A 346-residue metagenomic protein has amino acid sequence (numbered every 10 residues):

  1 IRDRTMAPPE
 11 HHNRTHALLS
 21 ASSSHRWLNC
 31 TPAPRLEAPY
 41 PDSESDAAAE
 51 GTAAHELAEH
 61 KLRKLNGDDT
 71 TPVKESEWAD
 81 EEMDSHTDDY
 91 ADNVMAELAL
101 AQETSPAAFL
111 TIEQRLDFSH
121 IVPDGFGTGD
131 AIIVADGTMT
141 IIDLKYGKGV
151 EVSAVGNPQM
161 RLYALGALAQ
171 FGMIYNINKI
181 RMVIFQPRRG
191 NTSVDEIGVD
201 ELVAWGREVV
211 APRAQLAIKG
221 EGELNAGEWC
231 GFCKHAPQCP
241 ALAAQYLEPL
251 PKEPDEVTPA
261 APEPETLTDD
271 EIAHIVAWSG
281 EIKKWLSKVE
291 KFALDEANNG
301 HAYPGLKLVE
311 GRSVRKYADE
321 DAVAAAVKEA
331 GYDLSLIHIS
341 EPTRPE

Functional and structural regions predicted by a protein language model:
I1-R4, I337-E346: Single conserved hydrophobic/aromatic residue that forms the stacking wall/gate of nucleotide- or nucleobase-binding
M6-M139, K179-R181, S193, S279: Metal-dependent nuclease catalytic cores that hydrolyze phosphodiester bonds in DNA/RNA, characterized by
P34, L216-E253: Cysteine-cluster motifs in flexible loop/terminal segments that predominantly coordinate metals
S43, A47, E151-S153, T268: Alpha-helix N-cap/helix-initiation motif
A49, P106-Q215: Mg2+/Mn2+-dependent nuclease catalytic core
L62-N66, Y146-G149, A164-G172, Q215-I218 (+6 more regions): Hydrophobic/aromatic-lined pockets within catalytic cores
K74-E82, A236, L294-A322: Charge-rich, acidic-biased intrinsically disordered regions
K252-R312: Contiguous, amphipathic alpha-helical segments that mediate oligomerization or scaffolding in large protein assemblies
